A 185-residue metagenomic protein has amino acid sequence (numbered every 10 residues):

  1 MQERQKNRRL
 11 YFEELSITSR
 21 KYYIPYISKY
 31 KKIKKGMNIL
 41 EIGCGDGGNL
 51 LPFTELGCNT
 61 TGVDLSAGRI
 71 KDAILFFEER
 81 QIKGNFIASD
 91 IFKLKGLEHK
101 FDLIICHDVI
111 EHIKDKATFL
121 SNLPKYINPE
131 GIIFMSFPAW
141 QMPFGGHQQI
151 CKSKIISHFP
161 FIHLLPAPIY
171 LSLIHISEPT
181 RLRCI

Functional and structural regions predicted by a protein language model:
M1-H99, L103, H107, L120: Conserved N-terminal segment of class I S-adenosyl-L-methionine
L56, S121-L123, I150-K154: Glycine-rich, phosphate-binding/catalytic loops in enzymes
G68, I113-T118, G145: Short N-terminal helix/helix-N-cap motif within the alpha/beta-hydrolase-1
G68, L94, W140-P143, L182: Active-site loop signature of alpha/beta-hydrolase-fold enzymes
D108-H112: Short catalytic micro-motifs in class I SAM-dependent methyltransferases
A117-P129: A short glycine-rich, Lys/Arg-flanked "PGG" loop and its adjoining helix->strand segment in the class I
F134-L165: Conserved class I S-adenosyl-L-methionine
I174-I185: Single conserved hydrophobic/aromatic residue that forms the stacking wall/gate of nucleotide- or nucleobase-binding
